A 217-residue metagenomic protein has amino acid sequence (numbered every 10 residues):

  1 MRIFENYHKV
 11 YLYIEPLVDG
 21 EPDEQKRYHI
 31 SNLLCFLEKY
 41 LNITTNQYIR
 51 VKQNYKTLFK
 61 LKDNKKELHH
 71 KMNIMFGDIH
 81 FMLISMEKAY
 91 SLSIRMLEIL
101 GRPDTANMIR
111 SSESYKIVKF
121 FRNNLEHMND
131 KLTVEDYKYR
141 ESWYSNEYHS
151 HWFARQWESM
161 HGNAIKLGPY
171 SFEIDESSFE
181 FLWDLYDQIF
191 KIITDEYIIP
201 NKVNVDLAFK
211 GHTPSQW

Functional and structural regions predicted by a protein language model:
M1-S114, N146-W217: Amphipathic alpha-helical interface segments
S112-Y137: Histidine-centered, metal-coordinating catalytic motifs and their short helical/loop contexts
T133-S150: Aromatic- and Lys/Arg-enriched surface recognition patch
